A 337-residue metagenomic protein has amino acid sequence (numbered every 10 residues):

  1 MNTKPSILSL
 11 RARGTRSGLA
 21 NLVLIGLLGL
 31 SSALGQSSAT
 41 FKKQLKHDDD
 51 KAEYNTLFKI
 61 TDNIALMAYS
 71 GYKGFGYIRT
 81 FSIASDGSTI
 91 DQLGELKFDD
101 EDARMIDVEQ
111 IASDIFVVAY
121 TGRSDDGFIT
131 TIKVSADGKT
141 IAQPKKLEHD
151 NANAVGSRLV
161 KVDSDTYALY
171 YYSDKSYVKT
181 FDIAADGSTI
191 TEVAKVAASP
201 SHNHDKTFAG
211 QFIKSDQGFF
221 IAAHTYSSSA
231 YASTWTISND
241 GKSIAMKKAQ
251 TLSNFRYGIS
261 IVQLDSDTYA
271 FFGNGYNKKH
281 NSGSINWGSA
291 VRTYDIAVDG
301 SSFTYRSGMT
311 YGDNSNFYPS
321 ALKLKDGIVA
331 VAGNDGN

Functional and structural regions predicted by a protein language model:
M1-R16: N-terminal secretory signal peptides that target proteins for export/translocation
L10-R13, N21, G35: Low-complexity, intrinsically disordered segments with a bias for serine/threonine
N21-S31: Bacterial N-terminal signal peptides
Q36-N337: Extracellular, repeat-based ectodomains that mediate carbohydrate processing or recognition
